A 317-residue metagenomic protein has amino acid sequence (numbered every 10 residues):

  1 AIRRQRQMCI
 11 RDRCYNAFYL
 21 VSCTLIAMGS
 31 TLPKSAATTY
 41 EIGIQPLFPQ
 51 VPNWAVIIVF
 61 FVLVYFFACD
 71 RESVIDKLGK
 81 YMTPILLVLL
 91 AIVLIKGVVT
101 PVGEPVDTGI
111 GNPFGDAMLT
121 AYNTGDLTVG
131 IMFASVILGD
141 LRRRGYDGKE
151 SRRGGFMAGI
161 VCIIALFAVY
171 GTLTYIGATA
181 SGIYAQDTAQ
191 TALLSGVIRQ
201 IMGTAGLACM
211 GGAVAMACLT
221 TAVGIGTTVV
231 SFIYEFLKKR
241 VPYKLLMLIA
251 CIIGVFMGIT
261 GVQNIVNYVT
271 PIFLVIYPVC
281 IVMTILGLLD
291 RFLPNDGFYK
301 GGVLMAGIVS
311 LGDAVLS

Functional and structural regions predicted by a protein language model:
A1-I10: Single conserved hydrophobic/aromatic residue that forms the stacking wall/gate of nucleotide- or nucleobase-binding
D12-I26, A55-I58, N112-T120, Q200-A217 (+1 more regions): Select transmembrane alpha-helical segments in multipass membrane proteins
N16-F48, C218-E235, G261: Hydrophobic transmembrane alpha-helices that form the core helical bundles of multi-pass secondary transporters
F18-V21, P46-C69, I85-V98, L127-G139 (+4 more regions): Transmembrane alpha-helical segments of multi-pass small-molecule transport proteins
C23-M28, L94-G103, I110-L173, C209-T221 (+1 more regions): Hydrophobic, membrane-embedded alpha-helices of multi-pass small-molecule transporters
F61-M82, R143-Y146, V255-N267, T284-P294: Membrane-water interface regions at transmembrane-helix termini and the short interhelical loops of multi-pass membrane
I164-L193: Extracellular/periplasmic helix-exit of transmembrane alpha-helices
T284-S317: C-terminal membrane-solvent junction of multi-pass transporters and transport-like membrane proteins
